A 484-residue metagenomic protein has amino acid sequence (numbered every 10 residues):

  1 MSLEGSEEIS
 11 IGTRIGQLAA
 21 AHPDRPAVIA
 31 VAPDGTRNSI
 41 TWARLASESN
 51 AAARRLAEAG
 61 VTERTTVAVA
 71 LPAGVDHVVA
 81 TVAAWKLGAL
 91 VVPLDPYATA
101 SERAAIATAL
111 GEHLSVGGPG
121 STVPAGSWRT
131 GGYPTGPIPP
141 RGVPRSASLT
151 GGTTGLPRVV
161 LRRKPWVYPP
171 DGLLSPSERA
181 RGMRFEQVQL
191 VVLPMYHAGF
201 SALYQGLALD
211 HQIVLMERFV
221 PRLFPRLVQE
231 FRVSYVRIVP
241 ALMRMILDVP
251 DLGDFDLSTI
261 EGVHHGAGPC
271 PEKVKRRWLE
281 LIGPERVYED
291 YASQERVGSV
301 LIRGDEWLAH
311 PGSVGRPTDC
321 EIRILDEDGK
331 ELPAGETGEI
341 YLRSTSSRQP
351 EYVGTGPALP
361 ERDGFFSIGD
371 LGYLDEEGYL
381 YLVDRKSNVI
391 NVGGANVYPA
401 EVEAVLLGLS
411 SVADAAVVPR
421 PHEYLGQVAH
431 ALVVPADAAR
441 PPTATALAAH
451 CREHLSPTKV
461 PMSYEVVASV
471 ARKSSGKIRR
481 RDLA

Functional and structural regions predicted by a protein language model:
S2-S10, V123-P144: Flexible, low-complexity linker/hinge segments
V28-V61, T65, A73-G74, A104: Conserved AMP-binding/adenylate-forming core of the ANL superfamily
S39-A43, P144-D171: Conserved AMP-binding A3 loop
A68-A70, H77, T81, W85-E112 (+3 more regions): Short beta-strand->loop structural element characteristic of the AMP-binding/adenylate-forming
G151-G152, A208, Y235-R237, D251-H310 (+1 more regions): Gly/Ser/Thr-rich phosphate-binding loop
Y168-V188, Y196-S234, V249: Conserved AMP-binding/adenylation subdomain of ANL enzymes
V228, V236, S344, D363 (+4 more regions): AMP-binding/adenylate-forming catalytic core of the ANL superfamily
R316-D319, K330-R362, A395-V397: Conserved ATP/PPi-binding loop(s) of AMP-dependent carboxylate-activating enzymes
